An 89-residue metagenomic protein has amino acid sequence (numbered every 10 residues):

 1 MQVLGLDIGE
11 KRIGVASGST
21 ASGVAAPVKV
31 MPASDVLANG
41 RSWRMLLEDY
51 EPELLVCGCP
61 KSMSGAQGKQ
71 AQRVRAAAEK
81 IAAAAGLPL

Functional and structural regions predicted by a protein language model:
M1-L6, E10-L89: Phosphate- and other anionic-substrate recognition elements at nucleic-acid/protein interfaces
